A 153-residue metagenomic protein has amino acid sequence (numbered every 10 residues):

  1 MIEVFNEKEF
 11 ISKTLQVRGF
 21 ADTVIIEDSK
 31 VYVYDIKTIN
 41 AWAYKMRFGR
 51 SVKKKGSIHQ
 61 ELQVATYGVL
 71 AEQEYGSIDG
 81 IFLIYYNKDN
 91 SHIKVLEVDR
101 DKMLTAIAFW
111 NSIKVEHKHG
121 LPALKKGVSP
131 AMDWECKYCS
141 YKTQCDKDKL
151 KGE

Functional and structural regions predicted by a protein language model:
M1-T14: A short acidic/basic microdomain associated with nuclease active sites
I2, K30, E135-K137: A generic secondary-structure signal marking the coil-to-beta-strand transition
I2, V17-G19, Q63: Generic hydrophobic, aliphatic-rich segments that mediate packing or membrane embedding
K8-E9, V52, L124: Residue-level detector of alpha-helix boundaries and kinks
K13, S57, L70-E153: Metal-dependent nuclease catalytic regions and adjoining charged, substrate-binding loops involved in nucleic-acid end
V17-K53, Y67: Conserved catalytic cores of phosphodiester-cleaving nucleases, focusing on short active-site segments
V52-A71: Short, charged, amphipathic alpha-helix that recurs within catalytic cores of restriction-modification and other
